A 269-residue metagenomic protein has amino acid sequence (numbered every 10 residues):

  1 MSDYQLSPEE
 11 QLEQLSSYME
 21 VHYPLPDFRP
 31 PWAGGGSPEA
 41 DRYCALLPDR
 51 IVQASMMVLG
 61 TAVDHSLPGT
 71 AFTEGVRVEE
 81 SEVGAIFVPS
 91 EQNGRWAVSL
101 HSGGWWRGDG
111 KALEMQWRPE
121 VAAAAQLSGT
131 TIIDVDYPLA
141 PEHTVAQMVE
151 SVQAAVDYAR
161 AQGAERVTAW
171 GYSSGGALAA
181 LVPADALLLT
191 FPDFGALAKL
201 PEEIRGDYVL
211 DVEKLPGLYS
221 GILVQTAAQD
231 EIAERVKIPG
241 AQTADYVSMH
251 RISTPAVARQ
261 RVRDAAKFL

Functional and structural regions predicted by a protein language model:
M1-V83: A glycine/proline-hinged amphipathic helix-loop "lid/cap" segment that gates access to hydrophobic ligand pockets
E82-V83, V88-L127: Short, surface-exposed "cap/lid" segments of acyl-processing enzymes
P119, L181-V182: Active-site signature of alpha/beta-hydrolase-fold catalytic machinery across serine- and Asp/Cys-nucleophile hydrolases
V121-E142: Conserved alpha/beta-hydrolase
E142-Q162: Alpha/beta-hydrolase active-site loop
R166-A169, D185-L188: Residue in the alpha/beta-hydrolase core beta-strand immediately N-terminal to the catalytic nucleophile
W170-A180: Gly/Ala-rich beta-loop-alpha elbow adjacent to hydrolase catalytic centers
L189, F194-A258, V262-D264: The feature captures the conserved acid-bearing segment of alpha/beta-hydrolase catalytic domains
